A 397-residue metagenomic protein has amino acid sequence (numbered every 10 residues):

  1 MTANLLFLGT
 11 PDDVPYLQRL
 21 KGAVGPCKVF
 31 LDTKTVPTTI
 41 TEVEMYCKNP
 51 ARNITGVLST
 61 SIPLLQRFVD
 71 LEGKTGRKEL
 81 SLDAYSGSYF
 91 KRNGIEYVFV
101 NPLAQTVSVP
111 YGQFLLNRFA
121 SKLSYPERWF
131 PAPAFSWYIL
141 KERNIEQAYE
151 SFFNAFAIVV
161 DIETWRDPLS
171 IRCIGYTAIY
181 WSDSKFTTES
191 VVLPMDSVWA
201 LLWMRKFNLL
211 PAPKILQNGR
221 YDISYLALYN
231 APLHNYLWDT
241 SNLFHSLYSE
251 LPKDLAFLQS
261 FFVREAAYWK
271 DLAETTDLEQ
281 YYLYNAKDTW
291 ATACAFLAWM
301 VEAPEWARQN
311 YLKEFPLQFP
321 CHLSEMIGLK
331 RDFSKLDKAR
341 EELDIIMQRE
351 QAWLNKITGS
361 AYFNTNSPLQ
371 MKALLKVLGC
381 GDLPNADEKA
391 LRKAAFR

Functional and structural regions predicted by a protein language model:
M1-F130: A polyanion-binding, active-site-adjacent surface
A3-F7, Q18-L31, F130-F257, F261: Conserved RNase H-like, two-metal-ion catalytic cores of nucleic-acid enzymes
T39, V43-Y46, P50, D222 (+3 more regions): Alpha-helical packing segments of well-folded alpha/beta enzyme cores
P50-R52, K206-P211, W353-K356: Short, surface-exposed connector motifs at secondary-structure boundaries
T55-T60, A212-R220, A361-T365: Short glycine-rich phosphate-binding loop at a beta-alpha junction
P63-L65, Y221-D222, Q370: Alpha-helix capping/helix-boundary segments
V69-G87, R92-Y97, N101-T106, L116 (+3 more regions): Metal-dependent phosphoesterase core characteristic of DEDDh/y 3'-5' exonuclease domains
Y125-L193, F262, E274-R397: Conserved "right-hand" nucleotidyltransferase catalytic core of DNA-directed polymerases
